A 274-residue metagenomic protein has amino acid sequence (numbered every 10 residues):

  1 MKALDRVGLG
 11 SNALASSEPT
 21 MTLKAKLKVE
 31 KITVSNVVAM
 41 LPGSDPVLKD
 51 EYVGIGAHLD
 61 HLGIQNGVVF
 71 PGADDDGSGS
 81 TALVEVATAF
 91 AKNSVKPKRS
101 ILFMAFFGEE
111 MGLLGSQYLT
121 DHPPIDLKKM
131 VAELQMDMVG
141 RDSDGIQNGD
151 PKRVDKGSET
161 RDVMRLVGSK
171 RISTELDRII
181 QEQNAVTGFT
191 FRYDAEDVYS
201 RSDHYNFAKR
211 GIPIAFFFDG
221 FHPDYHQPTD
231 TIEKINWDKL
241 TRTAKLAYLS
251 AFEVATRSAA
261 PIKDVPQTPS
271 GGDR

Functional and structural regions predicted by a protein language model:
M1-G72, T88, K92-V95: Soluble metallo-hydrolase cores and metallopeptidase-like ectodomains found primarily in the secretory/periplasmic
M1-K2, R6-G8, F106-G220: Metal-dependent peptidase/peptidase-like ectodomains
K24-K28, N66-D76, A105, D162-K170 (+2 more regions): Second-shell loop/turn segments in exported
K49-Y52, Q65-V68, V95, L113-Q117 (+2 more regions): Short, solvent-exposed loop/turn and secondary-structure capping segments
Y52-G56, K98-F107, A132-L134, D264-P266: Beta-strand segments within the central parallel beta-sheet cores of soluble alpha/beta enzyme folds
A73-V86: Active-site alpha-helical elements of protease catalytic centers
T88, F218, H222-R274: His/Asp/Glu-rich mid-to-C-terminal helical/loop segments that flank catalytic regions of hydrolases
T88-I101, D126-K128: Phosphate-handling active-site elements
